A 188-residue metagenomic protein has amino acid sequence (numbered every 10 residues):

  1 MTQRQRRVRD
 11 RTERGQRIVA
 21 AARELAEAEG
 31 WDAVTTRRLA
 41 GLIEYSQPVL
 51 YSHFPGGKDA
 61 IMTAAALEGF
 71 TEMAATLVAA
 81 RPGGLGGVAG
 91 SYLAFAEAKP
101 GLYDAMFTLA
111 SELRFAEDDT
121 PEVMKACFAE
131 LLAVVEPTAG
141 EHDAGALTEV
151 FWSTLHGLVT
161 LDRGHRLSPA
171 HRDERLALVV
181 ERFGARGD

Functional and structural regions predicted by a protein language model:
M1-E13: N-terminal intrinsically disordered/low-complexity leader segments
R14-A22, L39, M62-M73, L131: Generic hydrophobic, amphipathic alpha-helix propensity
R17, A21, L25-A60: Helix-turn-helix
A26, F54, A60-G69, M106-F107 (+1 more regions): Alpha-helical DNA-contacting segments of helix-turn-helix folds
A65-V88, D118-E122, L131: Amphipathic alpha-helical linker/stalk segments
A75-L102, F151: Hydrophobic alpha-helical connector segments
L109, W152-A170, A185-D188: Amphipathic C-terminal alpha-helical segment
L113-V150, D173-A185: Amphipathic alpha-helical packing segments from all-alpha helical-bundle domains
